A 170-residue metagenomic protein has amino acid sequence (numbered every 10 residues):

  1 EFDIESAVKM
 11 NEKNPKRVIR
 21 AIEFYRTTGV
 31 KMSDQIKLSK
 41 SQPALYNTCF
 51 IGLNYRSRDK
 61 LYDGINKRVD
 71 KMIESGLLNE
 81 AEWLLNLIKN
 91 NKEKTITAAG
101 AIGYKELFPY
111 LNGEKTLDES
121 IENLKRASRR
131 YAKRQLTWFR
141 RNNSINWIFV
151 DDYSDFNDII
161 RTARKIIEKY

Functional and structural regions predicted by a protein language model:
E1-Y170: Phosphate/pyrophosphate-binding catalytic cores of soluble transferases and nucleic-acid-acting enzymes
